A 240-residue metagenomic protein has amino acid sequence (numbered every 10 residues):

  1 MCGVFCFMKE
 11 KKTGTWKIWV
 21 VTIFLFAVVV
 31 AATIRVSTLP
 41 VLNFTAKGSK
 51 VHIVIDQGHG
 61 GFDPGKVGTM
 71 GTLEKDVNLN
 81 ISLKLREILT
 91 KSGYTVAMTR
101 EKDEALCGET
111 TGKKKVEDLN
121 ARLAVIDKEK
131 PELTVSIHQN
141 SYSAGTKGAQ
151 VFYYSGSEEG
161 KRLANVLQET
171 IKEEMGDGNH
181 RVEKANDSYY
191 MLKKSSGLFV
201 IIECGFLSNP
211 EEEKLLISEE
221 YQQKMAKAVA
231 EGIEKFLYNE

Functional and structural regions predicted by a protein language model:
M1-E240: Catalytic-site microenvironment of enzymes that process N-acetyl-hexosamine-containing cell-wall polysaccharides
